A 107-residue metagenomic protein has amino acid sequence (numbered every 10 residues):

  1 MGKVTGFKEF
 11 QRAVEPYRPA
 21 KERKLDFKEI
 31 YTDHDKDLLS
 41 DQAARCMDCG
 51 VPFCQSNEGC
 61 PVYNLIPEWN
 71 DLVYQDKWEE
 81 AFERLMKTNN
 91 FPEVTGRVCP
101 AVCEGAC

Functional and structural regions predicted by a protein language model:
M1-A106: Ferredoxin-type iron-sulfur electron-transfer modules and their immediate structural context
